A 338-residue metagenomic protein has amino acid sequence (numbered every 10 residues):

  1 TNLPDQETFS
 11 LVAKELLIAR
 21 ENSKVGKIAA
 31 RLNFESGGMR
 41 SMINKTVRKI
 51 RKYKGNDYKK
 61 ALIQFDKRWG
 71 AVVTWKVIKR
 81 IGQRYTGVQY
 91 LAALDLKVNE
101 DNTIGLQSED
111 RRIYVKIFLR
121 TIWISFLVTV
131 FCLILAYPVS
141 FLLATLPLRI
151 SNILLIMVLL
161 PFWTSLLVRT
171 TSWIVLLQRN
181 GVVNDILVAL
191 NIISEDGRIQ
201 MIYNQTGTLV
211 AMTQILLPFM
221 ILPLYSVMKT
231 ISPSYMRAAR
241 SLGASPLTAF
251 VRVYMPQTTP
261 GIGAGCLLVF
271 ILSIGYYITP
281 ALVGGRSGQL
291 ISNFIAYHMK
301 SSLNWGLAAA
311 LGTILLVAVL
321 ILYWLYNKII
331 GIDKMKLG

Functional and structural regions predicted by a protein language model:
T1, A281, R286-N327: Interhelical loop and adjacent transmembrane-helix boundary motif in polytopic membrane transport permeases
T1-V115: Membrane-topology segments of multi-pass transport proteins
L127-L159, I174-V175, K229-M236, F250 (+1 more regions): Transmembrane-helix boundary motif in ABC transporter permease subunits
I134-P138, V168-T171, N184, V210 (+2 more regions): Membrane-embedded alpha-helices of multi-pass transport/permease systems
V158, Q214, F219-Y225, S232 (+1 more regions): Transmembrane alpha-helices
V168, M220, G261-A296: Non-cytoplasmic
R169-T213, V283-R286: Membrane-interfacial helix termini and adjacent extracytoplasmic/periplasmic loops of multi-pass transporters
Y225-M236, R240, A309-G338: C-terminal transmembrane helix and the adjacent membrane-cytosol boundary/short C-terminal tail of inner/organellar
